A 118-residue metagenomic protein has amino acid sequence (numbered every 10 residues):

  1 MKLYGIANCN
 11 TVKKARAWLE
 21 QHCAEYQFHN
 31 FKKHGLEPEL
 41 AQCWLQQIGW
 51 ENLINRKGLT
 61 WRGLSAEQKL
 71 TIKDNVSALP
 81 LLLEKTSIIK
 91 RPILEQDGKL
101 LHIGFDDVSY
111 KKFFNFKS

Functional and structural regions predicted by a protein language model:
M1-H22, Y26-H34: Local sequence-structure signature of Cys/Sec-based thiol-disulfide redox active-site neighborhoods
F31-S118: Thiol/selenol-based redox catalytic cores and closely related redox-interacting motifs
